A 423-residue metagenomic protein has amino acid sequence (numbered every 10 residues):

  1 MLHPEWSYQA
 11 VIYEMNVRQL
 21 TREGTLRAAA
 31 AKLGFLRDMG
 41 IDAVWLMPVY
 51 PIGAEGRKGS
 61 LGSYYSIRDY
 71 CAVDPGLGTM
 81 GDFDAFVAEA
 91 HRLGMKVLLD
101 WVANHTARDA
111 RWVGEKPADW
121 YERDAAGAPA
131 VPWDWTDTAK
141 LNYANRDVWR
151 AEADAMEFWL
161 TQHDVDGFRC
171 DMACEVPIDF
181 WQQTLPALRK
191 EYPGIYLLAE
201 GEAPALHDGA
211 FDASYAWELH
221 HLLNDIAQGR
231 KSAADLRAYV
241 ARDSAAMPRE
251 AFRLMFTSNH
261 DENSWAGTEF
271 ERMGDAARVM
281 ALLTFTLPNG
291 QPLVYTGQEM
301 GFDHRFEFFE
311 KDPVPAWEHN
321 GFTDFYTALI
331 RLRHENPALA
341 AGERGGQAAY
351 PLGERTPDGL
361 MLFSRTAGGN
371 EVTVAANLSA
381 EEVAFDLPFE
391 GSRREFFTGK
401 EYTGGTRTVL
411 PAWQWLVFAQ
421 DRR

Functional and structural regions predicted by a protein language model:
M1-I12, V17-R27, G34-D42, P48-H163 (+1 more regions): Substrate-binding/active-site clefts of carbohydrate-active enzymes
M1-W45, P51, D84-E89, G274 (+2 more regions): Carbohydrate-interacting/catalytic domains
V11-Y13, V44-L46, V97-L99, F168 (+3 more regions): Hydrophobic faces of well-ordered beta-strands that scaffold small-molecule active sites in alpha/beta enzyme cores
V17-T21, Y50, D74, A103 (+5 more regions): Short, flexible loop/turn elements at secondary-structure junctions
T25-A28, G78-D82, D147-E152, V176 (+5 more regions): Soluble or luminal CAZymes and related metallo-dependent hydrolases
W45-K58, D100-D109, D171-P177, E200-P204 (+1 more regions): Short, solvent-exposed turn/loop segments enriched in Gly/Ser/Thr/Pro and often Arg
T161, D171-R253, G301-A328, E390: Active-site-proximal helices and loops of the catalytic beta/alpha 8
P248-R272: Active-site clefts of carbohydrate-active enzymes
